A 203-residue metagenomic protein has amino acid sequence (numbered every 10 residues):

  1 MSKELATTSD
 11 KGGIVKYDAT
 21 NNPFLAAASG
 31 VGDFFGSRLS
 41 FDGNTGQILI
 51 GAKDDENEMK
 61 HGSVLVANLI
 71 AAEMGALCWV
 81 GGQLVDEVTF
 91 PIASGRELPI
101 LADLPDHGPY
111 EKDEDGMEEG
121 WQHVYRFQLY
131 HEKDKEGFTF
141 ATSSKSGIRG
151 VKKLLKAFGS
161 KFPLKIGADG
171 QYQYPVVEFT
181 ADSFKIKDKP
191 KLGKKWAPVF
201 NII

Functional and structural regions predicted by a protein language model:
M1-E136, D188-I203: OB-fold ssDNA-binding interfaces and closely related basic DNA-contact patches used across DNA replication/repair
G46-L49, K60, Y110, K156-S160 (+1 more regions): Short amphipathic alpha-helical surface micro-motifs
V64-L69, R149-P163: Short, Φ-rich (hydrophobic/aromatic) sequence segments
G95-P105, R149-K153, Y172-V177: Short linear motifs at secondary-structure transitions and domain/linker junctions
K112-M117, G159-G167, D182-P190: Catalytic micro-motifs at enzyme active sites that drive phosphoryl/nucleotidyl and oxygen chemistry
K135-R149: Short helix-loop boundary/capping segments
L154-E178: Short nucleic-acid-contacting surface segments enriched for D/E, G, S/T with interspersed K/R
Q171-K187, K195-P198: Extended, acidic-biased charged interface segments
